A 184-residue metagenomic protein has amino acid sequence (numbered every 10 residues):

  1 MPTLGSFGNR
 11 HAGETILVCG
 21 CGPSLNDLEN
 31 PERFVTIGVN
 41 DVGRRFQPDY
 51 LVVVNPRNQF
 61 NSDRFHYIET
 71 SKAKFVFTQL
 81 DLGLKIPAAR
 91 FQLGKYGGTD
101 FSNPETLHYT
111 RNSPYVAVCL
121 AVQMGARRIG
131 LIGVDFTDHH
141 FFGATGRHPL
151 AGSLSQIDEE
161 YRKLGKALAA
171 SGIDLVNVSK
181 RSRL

Functional and structural regions predicted by a protein language model:
M1-L184: Metal-ion/cofactor- or nucleotide/acyl-coenzyme-handling active-site neighborhoods
